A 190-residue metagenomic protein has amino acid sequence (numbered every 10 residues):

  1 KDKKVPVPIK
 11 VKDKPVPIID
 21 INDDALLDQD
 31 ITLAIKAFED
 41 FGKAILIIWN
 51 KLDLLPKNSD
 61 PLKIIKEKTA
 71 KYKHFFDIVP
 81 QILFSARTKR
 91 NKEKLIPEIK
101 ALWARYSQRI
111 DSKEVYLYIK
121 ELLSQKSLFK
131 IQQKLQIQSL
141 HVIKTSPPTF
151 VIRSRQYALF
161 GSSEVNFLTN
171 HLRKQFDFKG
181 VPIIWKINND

Functional and structural regions predicted by a protein language model:
K1-K14, N22-D24, D28, T32-D190: C-terminal-of-GTPase-core extension/linker across diverse P-loop GTPases
